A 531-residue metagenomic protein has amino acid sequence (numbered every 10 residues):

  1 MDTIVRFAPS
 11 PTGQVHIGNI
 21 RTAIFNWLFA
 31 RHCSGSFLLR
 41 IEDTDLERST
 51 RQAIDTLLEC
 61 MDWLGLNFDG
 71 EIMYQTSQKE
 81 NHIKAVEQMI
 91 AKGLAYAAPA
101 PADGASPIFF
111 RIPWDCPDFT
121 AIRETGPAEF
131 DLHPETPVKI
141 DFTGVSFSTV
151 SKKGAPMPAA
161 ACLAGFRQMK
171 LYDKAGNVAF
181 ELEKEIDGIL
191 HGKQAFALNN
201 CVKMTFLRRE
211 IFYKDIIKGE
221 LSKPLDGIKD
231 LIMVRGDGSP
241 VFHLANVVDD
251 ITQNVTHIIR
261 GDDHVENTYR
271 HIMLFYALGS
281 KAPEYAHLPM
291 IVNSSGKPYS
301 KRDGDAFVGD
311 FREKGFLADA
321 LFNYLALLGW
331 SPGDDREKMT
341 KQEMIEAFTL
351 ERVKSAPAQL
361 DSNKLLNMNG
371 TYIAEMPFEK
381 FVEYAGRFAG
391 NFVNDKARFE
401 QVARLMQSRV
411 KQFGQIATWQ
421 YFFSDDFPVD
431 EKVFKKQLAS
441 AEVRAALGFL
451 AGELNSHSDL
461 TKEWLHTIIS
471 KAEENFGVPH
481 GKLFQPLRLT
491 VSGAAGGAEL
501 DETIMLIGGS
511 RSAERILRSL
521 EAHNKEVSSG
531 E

Functional and structural regions predicted by a protein language model:
M1-A105, F110, V138-G144, S151-A160 (+3 more regions): N-terminal Rossmann-like or analogous alpha/beta NTP/dinucleotide-binding catalytic cores that position adenine
M1-S10, S36-R40, T56, N67-M73 (+4 more regions): Basic, alpha-helical terminal appendages of large translation-related enzymes
I20-I24, D319, G481: Short, acidic loop-beta-alpha module within alpha/beta folds
N26, L57, M89, F110 (+7 more regions): Residue-level signal for inorganic ion chemistry
F29, C60, Q88, L274 (+5 more regions): Residues within well-ordered alpha helices
Y96-H287, V292-S295, P332: Active-site cores that bind ATP or allylic diphosphates and position pyrophosphate for catalysis
H257-G261, D310, E453-S456: Short histidine-centered catalytic/ligand-binding loop motif
E266, L278-P428, K432, S492-G530: Catalytic adenosine-cofactor/nucleotide-binding cores of aminoacyl-tRNA synthetases and other
